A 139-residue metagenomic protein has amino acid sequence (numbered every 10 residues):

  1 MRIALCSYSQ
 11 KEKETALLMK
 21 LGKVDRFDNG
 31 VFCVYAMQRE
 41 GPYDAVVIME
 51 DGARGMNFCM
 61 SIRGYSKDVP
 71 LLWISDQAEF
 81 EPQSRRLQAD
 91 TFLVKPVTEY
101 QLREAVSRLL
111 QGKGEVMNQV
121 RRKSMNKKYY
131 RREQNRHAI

Functional and structural regions predicted by a protein language model:
R2-Y35: Two-component/phosphorelay signaling modules centered on CheY-like receiver
K11, G30-V34, R39-S66, Q77-A78: Conserved phosphotransfer microenvironments
C33, S84-R86: Residue preferences within the helical output face of two-component receiver
K95: A Lys-centered signature of the CheY-like receiver
T98: Receiver (REC) domain switch/active-site region of two-component response regulators
E104-I139: CheY-like receiver
